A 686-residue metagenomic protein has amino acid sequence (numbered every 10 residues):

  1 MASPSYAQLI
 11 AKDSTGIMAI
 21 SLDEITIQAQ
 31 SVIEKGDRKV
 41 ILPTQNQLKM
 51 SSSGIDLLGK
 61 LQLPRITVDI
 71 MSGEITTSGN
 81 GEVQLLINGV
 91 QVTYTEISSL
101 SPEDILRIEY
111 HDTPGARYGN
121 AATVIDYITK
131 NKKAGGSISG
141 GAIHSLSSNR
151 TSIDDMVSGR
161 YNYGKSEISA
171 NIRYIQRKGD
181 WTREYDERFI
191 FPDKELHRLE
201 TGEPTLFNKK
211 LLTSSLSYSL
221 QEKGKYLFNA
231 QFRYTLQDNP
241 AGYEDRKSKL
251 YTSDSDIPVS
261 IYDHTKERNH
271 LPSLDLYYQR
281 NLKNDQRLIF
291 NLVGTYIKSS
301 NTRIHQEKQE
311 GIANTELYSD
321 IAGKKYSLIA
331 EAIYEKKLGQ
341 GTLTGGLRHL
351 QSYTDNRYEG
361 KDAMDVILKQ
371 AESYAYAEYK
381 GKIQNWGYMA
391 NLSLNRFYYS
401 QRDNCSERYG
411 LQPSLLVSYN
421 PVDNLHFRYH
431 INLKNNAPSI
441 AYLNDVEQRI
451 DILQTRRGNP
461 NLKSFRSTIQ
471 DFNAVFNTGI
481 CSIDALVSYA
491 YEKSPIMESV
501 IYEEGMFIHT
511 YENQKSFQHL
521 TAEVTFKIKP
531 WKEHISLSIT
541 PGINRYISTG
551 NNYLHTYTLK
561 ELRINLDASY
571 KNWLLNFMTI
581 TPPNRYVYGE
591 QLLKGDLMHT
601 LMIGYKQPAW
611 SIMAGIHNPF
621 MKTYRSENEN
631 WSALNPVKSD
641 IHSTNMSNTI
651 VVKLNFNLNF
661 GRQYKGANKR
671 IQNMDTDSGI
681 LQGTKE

Functional and structural regions predicted by a protein language model:
Q8, Q607-E686: C-terminal beta-signal and adjacent terminal beta-strands/loops of Gram-negative outer-membrane beta-barrel proteins
L9-Q47, M71-S72, A121, I128: Short, acidic, small-residue-rich periplasmic hinge/interaction motif at the N-terminus of Gram-negative outer-membrane
E24, G54-G59, G73-I75, G119-A142 (+1 more regions): N-terminal periplasmic accessory domains that precede and gate Gram-negative outer-membrane beta-barrel machines
I55-V90: Extracytoplasmic beta-strand/coil segments of soluble accessory domains associated with Gram-negative outer-membrane
G89-G115, V157, S214: Short acidic/polar hinge/loop motifs at secondary-structure boundaries that mediate gating or recognition
A142-S148, Y163, Y174-K178, Y234-D238 (+17 more regions): Transmembrane beta-strands of outer-membrane beta-barrel pores
L211-N239, Y262-N404, R408-P413, N420 (+3 more regions): Face-selective signature of the C-terminal outer-membrane beta-barrel domain
D423-L425, N435-D484, Y491, H509-T521 (+3 more regions): Outer-membrane beta-barrel signature, preferentially recognizing the C-terminal barrel domain of Gram-negative
